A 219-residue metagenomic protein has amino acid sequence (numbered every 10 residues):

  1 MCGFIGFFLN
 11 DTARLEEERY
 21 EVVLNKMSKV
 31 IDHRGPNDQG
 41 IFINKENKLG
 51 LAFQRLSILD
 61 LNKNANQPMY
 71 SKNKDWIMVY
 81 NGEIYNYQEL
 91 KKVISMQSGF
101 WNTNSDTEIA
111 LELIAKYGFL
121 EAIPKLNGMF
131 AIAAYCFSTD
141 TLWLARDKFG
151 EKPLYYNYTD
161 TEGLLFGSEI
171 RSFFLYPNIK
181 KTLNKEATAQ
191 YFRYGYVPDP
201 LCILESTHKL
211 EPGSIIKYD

Functional and structural regions predicted by a protein language model:
M1-D219: Cysteine-centered catalytic environments shared across enzyme families
